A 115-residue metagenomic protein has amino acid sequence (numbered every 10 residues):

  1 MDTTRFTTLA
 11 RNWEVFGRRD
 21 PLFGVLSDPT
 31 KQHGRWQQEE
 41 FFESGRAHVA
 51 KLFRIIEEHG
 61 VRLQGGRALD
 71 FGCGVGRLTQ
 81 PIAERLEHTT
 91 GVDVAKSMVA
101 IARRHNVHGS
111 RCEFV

Functional and structural regions predicted by a protein language model:
M1-R35: N-terminal, positively charged/glycine-rich alpha-helical extensions of SAM-dependent methyltransferases
R5, S44-H48, V94: Soluble or luminal CAZymes and related metallo-dependent hydrolases
L9, H48-I55, L78, I82 (+1 more regions): Alpha-helical packing segments of well-folded alpha/beta enzyme cores
Q32-H48: Aromatic- and Gly/Pro-rich amphipathic surface segment
E43-G65: Conserved alpha-helix/loop element of class I SAM-dependent methyltransferases that forms part of the SAM/SAH-binding
Q64-G72: Conserved class I S-adenosyl-L-methionine
L69, R77-V115: Class I SAM-dependent methyltransferase SAM/SAH-binding core
